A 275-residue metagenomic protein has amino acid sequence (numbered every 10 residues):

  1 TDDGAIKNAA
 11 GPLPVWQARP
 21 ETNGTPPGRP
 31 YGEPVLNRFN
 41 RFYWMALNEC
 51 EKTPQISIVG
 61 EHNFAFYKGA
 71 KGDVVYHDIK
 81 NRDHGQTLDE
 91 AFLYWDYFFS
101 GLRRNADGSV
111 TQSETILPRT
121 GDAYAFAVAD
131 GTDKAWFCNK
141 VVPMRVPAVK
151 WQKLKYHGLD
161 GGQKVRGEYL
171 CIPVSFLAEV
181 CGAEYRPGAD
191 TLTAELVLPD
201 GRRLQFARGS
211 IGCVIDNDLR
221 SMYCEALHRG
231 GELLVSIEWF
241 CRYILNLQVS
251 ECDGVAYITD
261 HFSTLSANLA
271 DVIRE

Functional and structural regions predicted by a protein language model:
T1-G4, R19-G24: Active-site nucleophile loop of the alpha/beta-hydrolase fold
T1-L13: Primarily recognizes the serine-hydrolase "nucleophile elbow" in alpha/beta-hydrolase and SGNH/GDSL folds
G11-L13, N40, D190-L192: Residues that flank catalytic or metal-binding motifs in active/ligand-binding sites
P12, K71-D73, E184, N246: A generic structural signal for alpha->beta connector loops
V15-A18, G28, P34-L36, W44-D133: C-terminal catalytic histidine-bearing segment of alpha/beta-hydrolase fold enzymes
L36-Y43, E90-Y94, L170-V174, L233-I237: Stable alpha-helical elements in mature extracytoplasmic
R104-E275: Primary recognition of N-terminal secretory signal peptides and signal-anchoring hydrophobic helices
